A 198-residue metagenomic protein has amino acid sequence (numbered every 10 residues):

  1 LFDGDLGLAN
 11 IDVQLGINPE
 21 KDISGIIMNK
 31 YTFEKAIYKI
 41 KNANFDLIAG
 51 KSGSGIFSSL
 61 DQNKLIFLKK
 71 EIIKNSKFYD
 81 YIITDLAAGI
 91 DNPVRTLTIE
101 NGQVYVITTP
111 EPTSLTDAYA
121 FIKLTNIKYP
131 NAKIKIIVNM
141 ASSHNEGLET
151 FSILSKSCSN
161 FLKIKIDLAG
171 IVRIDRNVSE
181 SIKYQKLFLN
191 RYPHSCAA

Functional and structural regions predicted by a protein language model:
L1, L47, T84, V106 (+1 more regions): Structural beta-sheet core signal
G4-K77, I182-Y184: P-loop/Walker-type NTP enzyme "switch/lid" segment
L6-L8, S52-G55, G89, E111-T113 (+2 more regions): Conserved nucleotide-binding/hydrolysis micro-motifs of P-loop NTPases
K74-F78, D91-T113: Inter-motif core of Ras-like GTPase G domains
K77-D85: Short beta-strand/loop segments at the ligand-binding rim of alpha/beta enzyme cores
Y81, T98, K135: Hydrophobic "anchor" residues on beta-strands that sit immediately upstream of conserved functional sites
L115-N131: Conserved C-terminal guanine-recognition region of P-loop GTPase G domains, centered on the G4
N131-A198: C-terminal lobe/tail of nucleotide-utilizing enzymes
